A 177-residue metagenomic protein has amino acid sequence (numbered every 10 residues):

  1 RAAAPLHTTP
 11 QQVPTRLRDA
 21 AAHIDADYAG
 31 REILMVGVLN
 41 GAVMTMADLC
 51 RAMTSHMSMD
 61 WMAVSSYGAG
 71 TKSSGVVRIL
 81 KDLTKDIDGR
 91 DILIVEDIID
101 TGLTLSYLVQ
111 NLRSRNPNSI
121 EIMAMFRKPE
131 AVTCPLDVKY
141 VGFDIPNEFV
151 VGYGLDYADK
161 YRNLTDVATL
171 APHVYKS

Functional and structural regions predicted by a protein language model:
R1-S177: PRPP-associated nucleotide enzymes
